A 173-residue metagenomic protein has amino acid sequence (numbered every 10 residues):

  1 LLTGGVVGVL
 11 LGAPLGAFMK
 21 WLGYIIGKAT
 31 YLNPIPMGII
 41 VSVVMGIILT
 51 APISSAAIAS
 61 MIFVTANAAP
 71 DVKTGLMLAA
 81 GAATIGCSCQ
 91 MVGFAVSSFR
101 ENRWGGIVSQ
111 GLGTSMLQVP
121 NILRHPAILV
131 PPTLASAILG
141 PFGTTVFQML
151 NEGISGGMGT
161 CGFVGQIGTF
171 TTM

Functional and structural regions predicted by a protein language model:
L1-M173: Pore-lining transmembrane helices
